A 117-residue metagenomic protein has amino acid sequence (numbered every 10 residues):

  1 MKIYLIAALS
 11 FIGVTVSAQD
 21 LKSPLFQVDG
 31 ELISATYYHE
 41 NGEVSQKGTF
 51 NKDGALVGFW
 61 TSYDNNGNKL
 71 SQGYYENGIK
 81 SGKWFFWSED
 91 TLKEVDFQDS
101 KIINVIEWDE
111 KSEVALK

Functional and structural regions predicted by a protein language model:
Y4-G13: Sec-dependent N-terminal signal peptides
V14-K117: Glycine/tyrosine- and acidic-biased, solvent-exposed loop/turn segments at the edges of beta-strands
